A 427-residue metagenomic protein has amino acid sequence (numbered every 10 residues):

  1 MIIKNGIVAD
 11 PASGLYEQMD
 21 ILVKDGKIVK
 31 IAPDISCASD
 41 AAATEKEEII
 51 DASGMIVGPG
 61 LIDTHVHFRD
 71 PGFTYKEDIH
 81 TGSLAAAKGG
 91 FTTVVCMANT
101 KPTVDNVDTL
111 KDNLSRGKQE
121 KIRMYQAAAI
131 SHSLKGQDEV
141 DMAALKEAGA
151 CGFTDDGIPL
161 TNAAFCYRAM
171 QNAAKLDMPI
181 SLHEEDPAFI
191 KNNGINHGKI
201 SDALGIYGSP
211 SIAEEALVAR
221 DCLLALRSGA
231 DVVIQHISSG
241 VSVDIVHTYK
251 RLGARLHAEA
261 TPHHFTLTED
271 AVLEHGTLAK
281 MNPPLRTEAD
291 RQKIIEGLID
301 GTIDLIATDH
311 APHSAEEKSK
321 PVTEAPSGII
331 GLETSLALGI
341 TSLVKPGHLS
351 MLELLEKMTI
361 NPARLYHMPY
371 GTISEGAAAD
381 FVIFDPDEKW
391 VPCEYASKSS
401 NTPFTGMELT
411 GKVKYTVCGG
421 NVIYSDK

Functional and structural regions predicted by a protein language model:
M1-A43: N-terminal metal-binding scaffold of metallo-dependent hydrolase/deaminase domains
G6, I21, G26, G54 (+15 more regions): Divalent metal-coordination and catalytic microenvironments
S36-V57: Active-site metal-binding motif and surrounding structural segment of the metallo-beta-lactamase
A52-G117: Metal-associated gating/positioning segment near the N- to mid-region
S115-I130: A glycine-rich helix N-cap at a beta->alpha junction
Q137-I306: Histidine/acidic residue-rich metal-binding segments in metalloenzymes
A203-D231, L278, I299-D300, D304-I306 (+1 more regions): His/Asp/Glu-enriched, well-ordered alpha-helical/loop segment that forms or immediately abuts the divalent-metal
P321-E324, A378-K427: C-terminal cap of metal-dependent C-N hydrolases
